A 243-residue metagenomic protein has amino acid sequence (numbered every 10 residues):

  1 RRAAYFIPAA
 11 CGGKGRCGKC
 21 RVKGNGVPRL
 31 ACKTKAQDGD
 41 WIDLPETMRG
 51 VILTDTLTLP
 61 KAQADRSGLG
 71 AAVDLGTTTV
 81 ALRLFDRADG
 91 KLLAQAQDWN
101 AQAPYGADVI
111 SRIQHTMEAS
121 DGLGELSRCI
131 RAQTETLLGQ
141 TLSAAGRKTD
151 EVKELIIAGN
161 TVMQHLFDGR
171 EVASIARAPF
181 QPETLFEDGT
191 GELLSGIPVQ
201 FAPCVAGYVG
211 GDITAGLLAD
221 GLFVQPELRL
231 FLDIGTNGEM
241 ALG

Functional and structural regions predicted by a protein language model:
R1, Y5-D38: Local cysteine-cluster metal-coordination motifs and their immediate loop/turn environment, predominantly Fe-S cluster
G24-L75, V80: Fe-S ferredoxin-like electron-transfer domains and their immediately adjacent linker/connector regions across
I52-G68, V199-R229: Conserved phosphate-binding catalytic cores of ATP/NTP-utilizing and phosphoryl-transfer enzymes
A64-Q102, L228-G243: Gly/Thr-rich phosphate-binding beta-strand-loop-beta motif of the actin/hexokinase/Hsp70
R83-F85, V162-V172, G221, A241-G243: Short acidic, glycine/serine/threonine-rich loops at helix termini
A101-A144: N-terminal phosphate-binding loop and adjacent alpha-helix
D108, V152-K153, L166-A215: Glycine-rich phosphate-binding loop and adjoining helix at the ATP-binding site of ATP-dependent phosphoryl-transfer
T149-N160: Short glycine-rich phosphate-binding loop at a beta-alpha junction
